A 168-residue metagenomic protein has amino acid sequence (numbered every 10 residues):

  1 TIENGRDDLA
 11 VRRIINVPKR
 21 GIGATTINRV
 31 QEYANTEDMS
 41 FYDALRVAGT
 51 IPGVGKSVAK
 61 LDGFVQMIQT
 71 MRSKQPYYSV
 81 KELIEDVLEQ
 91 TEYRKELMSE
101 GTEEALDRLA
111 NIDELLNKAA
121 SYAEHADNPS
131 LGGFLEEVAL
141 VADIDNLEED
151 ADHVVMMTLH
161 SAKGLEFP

Functional and structural regions predicted by a protein language model:
T1-P168: Conserved helicase C-terminal RecA-like lobe
